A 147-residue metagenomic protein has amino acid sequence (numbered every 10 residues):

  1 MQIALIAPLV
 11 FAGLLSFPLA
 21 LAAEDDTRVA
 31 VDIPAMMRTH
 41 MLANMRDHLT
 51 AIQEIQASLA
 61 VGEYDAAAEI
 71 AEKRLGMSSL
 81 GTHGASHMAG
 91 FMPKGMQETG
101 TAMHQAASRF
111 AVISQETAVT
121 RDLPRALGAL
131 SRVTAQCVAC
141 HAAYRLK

Functional and structural regions predicted by a protein language model:
M1-I3: N-terminal secretory signal peptides that target proteins for export/translocation
I6-S16: Bacterial N-terminal signal peptides
F17-A22: Sec/Tat signal peptide C-region and signal peptidase I cleavage site
E24-K147: Sequence context surrounding c-type heme c attachment/ligation sites in exported
